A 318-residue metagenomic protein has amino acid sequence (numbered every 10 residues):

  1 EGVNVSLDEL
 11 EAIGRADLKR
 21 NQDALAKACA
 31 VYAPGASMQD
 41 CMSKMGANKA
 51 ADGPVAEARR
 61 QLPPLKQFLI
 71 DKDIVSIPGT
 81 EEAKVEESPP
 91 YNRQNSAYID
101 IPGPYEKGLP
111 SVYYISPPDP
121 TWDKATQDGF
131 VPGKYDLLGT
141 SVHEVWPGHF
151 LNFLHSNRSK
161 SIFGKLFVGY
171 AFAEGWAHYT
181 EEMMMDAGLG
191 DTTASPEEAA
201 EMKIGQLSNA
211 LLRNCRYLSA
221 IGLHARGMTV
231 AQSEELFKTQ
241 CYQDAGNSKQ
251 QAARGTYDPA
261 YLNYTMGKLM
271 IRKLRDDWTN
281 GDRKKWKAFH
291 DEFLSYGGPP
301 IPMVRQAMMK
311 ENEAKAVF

Functional and structural regions predicted by a protein language model:
E1-Q39: Structured, charged N-terminal subsegments at the starts of enzyme catalytic cores and at intra-chain domain/subunit
A12, A16-D23, C41-F318: Long, His/Glu/Asp-enriched segments that create or flank divalent metal/ion-associated functional microenvironments
